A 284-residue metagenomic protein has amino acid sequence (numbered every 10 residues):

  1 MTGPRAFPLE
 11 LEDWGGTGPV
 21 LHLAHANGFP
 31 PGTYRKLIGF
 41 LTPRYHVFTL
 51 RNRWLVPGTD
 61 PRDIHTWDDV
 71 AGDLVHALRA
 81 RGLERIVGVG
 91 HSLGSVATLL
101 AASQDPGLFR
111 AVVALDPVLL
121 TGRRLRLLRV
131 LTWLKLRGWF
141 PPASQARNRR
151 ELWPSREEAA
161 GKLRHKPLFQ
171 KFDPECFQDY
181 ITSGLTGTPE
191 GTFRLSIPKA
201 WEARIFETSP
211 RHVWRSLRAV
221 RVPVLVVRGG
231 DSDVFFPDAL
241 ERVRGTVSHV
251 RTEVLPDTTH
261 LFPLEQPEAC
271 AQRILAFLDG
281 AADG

Functional and structural regions predicted by a protein language model:
P4-W14: A short loop-to-beta-strand scaffold at the N-terminal edge of the catalytic core in hydrolase folds
D13-D60: Conserved HGGG/HGGXW glycine-rich cap/lid loop of the alpha/beta-hydrolase fold
H22-A26, H91, R228: The conserved beta1-alpha1 loop
F48, N52-V89, V130-L131, Q272: Active-site loop/oxyanion-hole signature of alpha/beta-hydrolase fold enzymes
R85-L127: Conserved hydrolase catalytic core segment
R124-P189: Helix-rich cap/lid subdomain of alpha/beta-hydrolase
E175, G184-G245: Conserved serine/cysteine hydrolase catalytic core
T258-P267: Catalytic histidine-centered segment of alpha/beta-hydrolase-like enzymes
